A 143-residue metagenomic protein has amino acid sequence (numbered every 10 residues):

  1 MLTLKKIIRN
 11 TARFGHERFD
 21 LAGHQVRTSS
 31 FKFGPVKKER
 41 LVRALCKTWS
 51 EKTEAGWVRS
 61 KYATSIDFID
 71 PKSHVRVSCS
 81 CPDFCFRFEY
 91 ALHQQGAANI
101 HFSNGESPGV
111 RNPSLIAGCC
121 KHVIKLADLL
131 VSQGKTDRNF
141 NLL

Functional and structural regions predicted by a protein language model:
M1-L143: Long, low-complexity, compositionally biased intrinsically disordered regions
